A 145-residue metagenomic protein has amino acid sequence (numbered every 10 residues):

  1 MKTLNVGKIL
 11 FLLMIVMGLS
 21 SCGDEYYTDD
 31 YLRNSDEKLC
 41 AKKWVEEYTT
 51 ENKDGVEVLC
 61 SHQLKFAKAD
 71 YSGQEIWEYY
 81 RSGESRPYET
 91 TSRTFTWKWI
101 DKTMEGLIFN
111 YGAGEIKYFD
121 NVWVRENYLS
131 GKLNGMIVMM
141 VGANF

Functional and structural regions predicted by a protein language model:
M1-L10: Bacterial N-terminal signal peptides that target proteins for export
T3, V16-K43, F145: Bacterial Sec-dependent N-terminal signal peptides
R33-E57, F95-W99: Tryptophan-anchored aromatic micro-motifs
K43-E51, S72-R81, N134-I137: Generic short beta-strand segments
V45-Y71, I108-A113: Short, solvent-exposed loop/hinge segments that bridge or flank secondary-structure elements
V56-Q63, E89-T94, E115-Y118, N134-M136: Short, surface-exposed coil-to-beta transition loops
Y71-Y128: Contiguous, well-ordered beta-strand patches that form the walls/edges of small beta-barrel/beta-sandwich domains
L133-F145: Short, low-complexity, Pro/Ser/Thr/Gly-rich segments in the mature regions of secreted, periplasmic
